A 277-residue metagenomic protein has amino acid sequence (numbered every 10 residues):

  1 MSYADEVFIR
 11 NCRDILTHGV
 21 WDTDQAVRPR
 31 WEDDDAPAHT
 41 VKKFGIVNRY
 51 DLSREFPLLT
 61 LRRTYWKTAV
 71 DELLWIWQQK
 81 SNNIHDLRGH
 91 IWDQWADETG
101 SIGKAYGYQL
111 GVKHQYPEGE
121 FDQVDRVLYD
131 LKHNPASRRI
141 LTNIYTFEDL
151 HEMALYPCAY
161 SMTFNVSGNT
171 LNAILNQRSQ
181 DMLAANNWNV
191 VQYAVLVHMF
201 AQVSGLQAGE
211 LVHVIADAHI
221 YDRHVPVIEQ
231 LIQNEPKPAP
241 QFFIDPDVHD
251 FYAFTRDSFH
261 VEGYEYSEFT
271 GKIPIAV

Functional and structural regions predicted by a protein language model:
M1-V277: Terminal, non-catalytic protein-protein interaction segments that mediate quaternary/complex assembly
